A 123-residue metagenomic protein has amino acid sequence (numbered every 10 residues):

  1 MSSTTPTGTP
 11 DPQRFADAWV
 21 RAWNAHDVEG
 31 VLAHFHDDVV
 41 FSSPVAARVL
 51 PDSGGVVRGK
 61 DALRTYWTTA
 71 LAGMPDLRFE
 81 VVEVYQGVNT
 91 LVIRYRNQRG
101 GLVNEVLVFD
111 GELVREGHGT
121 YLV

Functional and structural regions predicted by a protein language model:
M1-A33, D37: Short, low-complexity N-terminal intrinsically disordered segments enriched in polar/charged residues
S2-P6, R64, T68-V123: A beta-strand edge to alpha-helix "cap/lid" segment located at domain peripheries
P10-Q13, D61, G101: A structural signal for well-ordered alpha-helical segments within the folded catalytic domains of diverse enzymes
F15, W23, F35, F41 (+3 more regions): Aromatic side chains
G30, H36-V82: A solvent-exposed, acidic/Ser-Thr-rich amphipathic alpha-helical stretch
